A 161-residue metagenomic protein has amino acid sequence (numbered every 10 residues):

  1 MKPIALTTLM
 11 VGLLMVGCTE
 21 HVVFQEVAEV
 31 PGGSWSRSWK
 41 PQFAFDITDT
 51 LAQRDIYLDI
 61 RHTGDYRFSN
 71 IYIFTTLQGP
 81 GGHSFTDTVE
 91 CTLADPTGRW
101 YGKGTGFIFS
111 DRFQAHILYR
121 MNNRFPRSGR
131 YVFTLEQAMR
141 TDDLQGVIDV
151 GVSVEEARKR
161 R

Functional and structural regions predicted by a protein language model:
L14-G17: C-terminal motif of bacterial Sec signal peptides marking the signal peptidase cleavage site
T19-V22: Bacterial signal peptide processing site
E26-T48: Post-signal peptide N-terminal segment of mature Sec-exported envelope proteins
L51-R54, F113, I117-Q137: Short tyrosine-centred short linear motifs in exposed loops/low-complexity segments
L58-D65, M139: Short amphipathic, basic-aromatic surface patches that mediate peripheral association with negatively charged
R67-I73, G146-I148: Short coil-to-beta strand junction motifs in C2/discoidin
L93-F125: Extended, solvent-exposed segments with strong compositional bias
F125-D142, G146-E156: Internal, hydrophobic beta-strand segments that form the core of beta-sheet-rich folds
